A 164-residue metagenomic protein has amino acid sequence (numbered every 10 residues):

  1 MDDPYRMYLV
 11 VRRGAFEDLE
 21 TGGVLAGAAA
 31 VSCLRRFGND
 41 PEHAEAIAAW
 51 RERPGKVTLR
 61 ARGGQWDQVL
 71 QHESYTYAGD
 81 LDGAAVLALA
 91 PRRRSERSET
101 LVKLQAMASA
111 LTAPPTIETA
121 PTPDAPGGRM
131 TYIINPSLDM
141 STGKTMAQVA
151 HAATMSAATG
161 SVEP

Functional and structural regions predicted by a protein language model:
M1-P164: Positively charged, small/polar-rich N-terminal and surface patches that mediate targeting and assembly and bind
